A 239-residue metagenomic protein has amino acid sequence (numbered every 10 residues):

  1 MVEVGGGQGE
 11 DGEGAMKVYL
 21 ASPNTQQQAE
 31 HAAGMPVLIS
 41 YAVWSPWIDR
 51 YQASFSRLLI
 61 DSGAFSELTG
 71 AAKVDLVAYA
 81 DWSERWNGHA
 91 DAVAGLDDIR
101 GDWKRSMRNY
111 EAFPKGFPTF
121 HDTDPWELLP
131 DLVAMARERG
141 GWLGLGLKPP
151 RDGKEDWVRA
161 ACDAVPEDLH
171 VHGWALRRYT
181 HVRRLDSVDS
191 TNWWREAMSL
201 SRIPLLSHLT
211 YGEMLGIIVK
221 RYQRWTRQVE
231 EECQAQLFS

Functional and structural regions predicted by a protein language model:
V2-R108, P204-L205, L209-G212, V219-K220 (+1 more regions): Non-catalytic, usually N-terminal nucleic-acid engagement modules in DNA/RNA processing proteins
Q28-A33, I48-A53, Y110-A112, E127-A136 (+1 more regions): Short loop/helix-cap segments at secondary-structure boundaries that form the rim of catalytic
P36-W44, L68-G70, W82-S83, G88-A134 (+2 more regions): Catalytic beta/alpha-barrel core
D49, T69-A71, W126-D131, D152-W157 (+2 more regions): Short, charged, surface-exposed secondary-structure boundary motifs
F55, A90, G140, D168 (+1 more regions): A broad structural signal for short, well-ordered beta-strand segments within beta-sheet-rich domains
R57, E111-F113, D156-H172, L176-R178: Alpha-helix-loop-beta-strand connector modules within alpha/beta enzyme cores
D61, P118, R183: Conserved, mostly hydrophobic/aromatic
L143, L176-R178, V182-T210: Glycine-rich phosphate-binding active-site loops on the catalytic face of alpha/beta enzymes
